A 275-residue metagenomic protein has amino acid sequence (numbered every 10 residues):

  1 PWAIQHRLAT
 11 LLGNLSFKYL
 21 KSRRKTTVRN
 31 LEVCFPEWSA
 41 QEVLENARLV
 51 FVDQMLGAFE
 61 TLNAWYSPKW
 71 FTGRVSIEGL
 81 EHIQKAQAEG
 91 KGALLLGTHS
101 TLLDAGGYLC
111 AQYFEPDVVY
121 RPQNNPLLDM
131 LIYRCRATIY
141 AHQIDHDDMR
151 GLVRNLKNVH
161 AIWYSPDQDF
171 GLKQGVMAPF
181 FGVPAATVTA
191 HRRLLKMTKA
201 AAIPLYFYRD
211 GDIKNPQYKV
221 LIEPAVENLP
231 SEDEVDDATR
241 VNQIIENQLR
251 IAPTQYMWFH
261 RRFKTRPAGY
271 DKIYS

Functional and structural regions predicted by a protein language model:
P1-G97, M130-C135, Y140: Membrane-anchoring hydrophobic helices of lipid-metabolizing enzymes
A3, K18-Y19, A58, R74-S76 (+8 more regions): Residue-level preference for alpha-helix termini and adjacent loops
L12-N14, P68, P116-V118, A137 (+2 more regions): A short, structure-level motif marking secondary-structure boundaries and short turns
K25, P122-P126, P184-V188: Active-site metal-coordination segments of metallo-dependent hydrolases
N30, L109, R134-C135, R193 (+1 more regions): Generic structural signal for isolated residues within well-ordered alpha-helices
Q41, E45-R48, K85-A88, Q112-Y113 (+1 more regions): Non-catalytic C-terminal accessory region of glycerolipid acyltransferases and related lyso-lipid remodeling enzymes
G73-I77, S100, N125, D145-H146 (+2 more regions): A conditional alpha-helix N-cap/helix-loop micro-motif detector
Q87-D147, D169-G175, I213: Catalytic core of membrane glycerolipid acyltransferases/transacylases, capturing the structured, soluble-facing
